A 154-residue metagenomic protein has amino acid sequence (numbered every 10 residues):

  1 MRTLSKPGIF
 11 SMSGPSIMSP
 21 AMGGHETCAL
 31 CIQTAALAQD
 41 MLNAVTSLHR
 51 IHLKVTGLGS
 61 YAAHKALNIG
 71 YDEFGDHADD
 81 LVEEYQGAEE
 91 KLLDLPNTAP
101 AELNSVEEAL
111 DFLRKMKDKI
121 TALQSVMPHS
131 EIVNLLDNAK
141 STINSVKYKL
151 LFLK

Functional and structural regions predicted by a protein language model:
M1-A36, N134: Charge-dense, intrinsically disordered terminal/linker segments
G24-A44, E102-A109: Disorder-to-helix initiation segments
L30, L37, S60-A63, L67 (+1 more regions): Alpha-helix N-cap/helix-initiation motif
A38, V45-H52, G75-A78, V82-Y85 (+2 more regions): A structural signal for well-ordered alpha-helices, especially hydrophobic packing surfaces of coiled-coils
A44-I69, Q124-P128: Helix-loop segments that flank and shape redox-cofactor active sites
Y61-L93: Conserved alpha-helical segments that form or flank metal/cofactor-binding pockets of metalloenzymes
N97-L151: Acidic/histidine-rich alpha-helical segments that form the ligand environment of transition-metal centers
